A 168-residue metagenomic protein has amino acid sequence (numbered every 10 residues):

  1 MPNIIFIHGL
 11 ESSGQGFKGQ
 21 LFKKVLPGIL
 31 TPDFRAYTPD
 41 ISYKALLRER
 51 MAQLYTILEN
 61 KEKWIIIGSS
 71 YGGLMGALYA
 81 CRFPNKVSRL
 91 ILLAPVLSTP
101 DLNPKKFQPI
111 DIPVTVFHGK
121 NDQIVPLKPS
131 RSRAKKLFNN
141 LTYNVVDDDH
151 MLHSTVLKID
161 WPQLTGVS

Functional and structural regions predicted by a protein language model:
P2-I65, L78: Serine-hydrolase catalytic machinery in alpha/beta-hydrolase-like enzymes
S12-S13, S98-T99, N121-V125, H150-M151: Acidic catalytic loop of the alpha/beta-hydrolase fold
K18-G19, P126-K135, L157: Short alpha-helix in the alpha/beta-hydrolase fold that links the catalytic acid
I41, D148-L157: Catalytic histidine-centered segment of alpha/beta-hydrolase-like enzymes
L47-E49, H153-V167: Post-His helix in hydrolase/transferase enzymes
I67-A77: Gly/Ala-rich beta-loop-alpha elbow adjacent to hydrolase catalytic centers
K86-L97: A conserved short beta-strand
I110, V116-H118, D122: Short beta-strand/loop motif that positions the catalytic acidic residue of the alpha/beta-hydrolase fold
